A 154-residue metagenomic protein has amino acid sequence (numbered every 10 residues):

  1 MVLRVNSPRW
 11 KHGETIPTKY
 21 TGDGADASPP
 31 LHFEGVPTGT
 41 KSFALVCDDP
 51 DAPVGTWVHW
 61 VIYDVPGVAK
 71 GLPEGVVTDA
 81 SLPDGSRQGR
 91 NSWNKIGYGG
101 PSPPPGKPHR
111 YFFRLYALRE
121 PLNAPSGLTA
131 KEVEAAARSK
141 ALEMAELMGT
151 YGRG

Functional and structural regions predicted by a protein language model:
M1-G154: N-terminus-centered regions that define maturation/targeting leaders and the start of the first functional domain
